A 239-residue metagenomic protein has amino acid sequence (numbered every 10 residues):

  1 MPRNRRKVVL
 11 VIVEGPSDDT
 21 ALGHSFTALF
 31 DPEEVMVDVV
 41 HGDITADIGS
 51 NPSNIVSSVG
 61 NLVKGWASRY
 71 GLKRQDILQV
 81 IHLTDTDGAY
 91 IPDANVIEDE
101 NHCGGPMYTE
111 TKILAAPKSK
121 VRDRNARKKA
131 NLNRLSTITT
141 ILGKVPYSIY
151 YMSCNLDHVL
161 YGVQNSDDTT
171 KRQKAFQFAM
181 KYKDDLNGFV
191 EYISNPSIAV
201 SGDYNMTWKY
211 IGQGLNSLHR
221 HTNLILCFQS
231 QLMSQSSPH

Functional and structural regions predicted by a protein language model:
P2-R6, T20, H24-S53, G60-H239: C-terminal accessory helical subdomains adjacent to catalytic cores in phosphodiester- and nucleotide-handling enzymes
L10-L22: Catalytic nucleophile-elbow at a beta strand-turn-alpha helix junction centered on a G-D-S/GDSL motif, marking
